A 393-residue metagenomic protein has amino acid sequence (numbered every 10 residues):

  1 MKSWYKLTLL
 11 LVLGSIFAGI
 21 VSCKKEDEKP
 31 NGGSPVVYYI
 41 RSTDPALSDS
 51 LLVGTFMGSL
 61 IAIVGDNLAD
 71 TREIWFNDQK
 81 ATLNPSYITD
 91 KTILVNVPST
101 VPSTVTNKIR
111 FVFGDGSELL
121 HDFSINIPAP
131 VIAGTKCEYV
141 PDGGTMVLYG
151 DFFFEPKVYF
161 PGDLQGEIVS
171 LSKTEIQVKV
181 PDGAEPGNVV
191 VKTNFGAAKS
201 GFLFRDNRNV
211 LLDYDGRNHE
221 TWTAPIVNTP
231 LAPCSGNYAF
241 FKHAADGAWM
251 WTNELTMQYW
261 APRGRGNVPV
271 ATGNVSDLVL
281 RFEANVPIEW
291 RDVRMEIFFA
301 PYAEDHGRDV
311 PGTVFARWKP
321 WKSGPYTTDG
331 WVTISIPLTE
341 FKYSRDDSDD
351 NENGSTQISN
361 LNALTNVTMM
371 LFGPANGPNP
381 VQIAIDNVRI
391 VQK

Functional and structural regions predicted by a protein language model:
M1-L9: Bacterial N-terminal signal peptides that target proteins for export
A18-S22: C-terminal motif of bacterial Sec signal peptides marking the signal peptidase cleavage site
K24-A69, D115-K157, P186, F195-W222: Beta-strand/beta-sandwich contexts
I61-I63, I74, I93-V95, N107-F111 (+3 more regions): A structural motif
D70-Q79, F154-L164: Change to "...patches in solvent-exposed regions of secreted, membrane-anchored, or virion-exposed structural
V97-S103, K179-E185, F341-Y343: Short, surface-exposed loop/turn segments at beta-strand-coil junctions that are enriched for proline with nearby
S103-D115, A184-F195, M369: Short, aromatic- and glycine-rich surface loops/edge beta-strands on solvent-exposed regions
R205-K393: Beta-rich carbohydrate-recognition modules and glycan-binding surfaces
